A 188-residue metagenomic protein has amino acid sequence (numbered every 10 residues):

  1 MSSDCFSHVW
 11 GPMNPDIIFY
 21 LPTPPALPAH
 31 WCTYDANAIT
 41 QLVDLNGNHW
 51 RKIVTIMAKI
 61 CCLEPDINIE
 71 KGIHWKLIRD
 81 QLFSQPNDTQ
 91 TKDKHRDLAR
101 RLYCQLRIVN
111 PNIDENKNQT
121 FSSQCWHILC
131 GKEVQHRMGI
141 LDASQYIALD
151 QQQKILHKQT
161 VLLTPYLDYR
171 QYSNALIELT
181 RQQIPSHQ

Functional and structural regions predicted by a protein language model:
M1-I18, P22-G47, G139-Q188: C-terminal capping/extension of enzyme domains
L21-P22, Q85, V109-P111, I128-K132 (+1 more regions): Short His-Asn-centered micro-motif
T23, C61-E64, G131-V134: Generic secondary-structure microfeatures
L42-R96: Short, well-structured hydrophobic secondary-structure segments
I73-H74, I78, L98, S123 (+3 more regions): Charge-dense, helix-prone N-terminal extensions
Q90, R96-T120: A short, acidic, amphipathic alpha-helical segment used as a generic capping/interface helix at domain edges
F121-Q135: Short, well-ordered secondary-structure micro-motifs within conserved domains or adaptor modules
